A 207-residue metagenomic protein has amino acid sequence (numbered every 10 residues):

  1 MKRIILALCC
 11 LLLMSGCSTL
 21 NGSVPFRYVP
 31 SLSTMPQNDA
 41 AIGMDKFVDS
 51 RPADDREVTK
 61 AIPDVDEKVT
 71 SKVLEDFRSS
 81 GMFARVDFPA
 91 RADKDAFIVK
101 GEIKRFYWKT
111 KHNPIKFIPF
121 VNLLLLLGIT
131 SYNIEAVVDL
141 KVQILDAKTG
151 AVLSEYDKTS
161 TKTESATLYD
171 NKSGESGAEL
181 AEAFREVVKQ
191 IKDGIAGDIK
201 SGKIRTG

Functional and structural regions predicted by a protein language model:
K2-A7: Sec-dependent signal peptide recognition, specifically the positively charged N-region followed immediately by
C17-M82, D170, V188-G207: A structural "domain/chain start" motif
S18-V24, A92-V152: Surface-exposed short loop/turn segments
K46-R51, E102-K109, T159-K162: Generic short beta-strand segments
D55-D64, L127-D139, A147-D193: Short secondary-structure boundary motifs at beta->alpha junctions and helix caps
M82-D95: Short acidic low-complexity segments
